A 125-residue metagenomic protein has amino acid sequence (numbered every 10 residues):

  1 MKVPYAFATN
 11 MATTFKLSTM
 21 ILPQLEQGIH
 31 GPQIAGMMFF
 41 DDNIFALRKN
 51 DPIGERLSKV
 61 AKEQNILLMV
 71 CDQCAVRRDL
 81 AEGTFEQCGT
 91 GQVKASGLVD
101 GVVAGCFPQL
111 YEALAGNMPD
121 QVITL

Functional and structural regions predicted by a protein language model:
V3-T19, N43-N50: Short, glycine-rich nucleotide/cofactor-binding loops
T14-P32: Histidine-anchored nucleotide/phosphate-binding helix
M20-L22, D51-R56: Charged helix-capping and loop-helix junction motifs
H30-A35, I66: A generic structural motif
Q33-I44: A short beta-strand-loop structural module common to alpha/beta enzyme folds
R56-P108: Mid-chain, well-packed structural core segment of small domains
N117: C-terminal binding/interaction regions
Q121-L125: Internal active-site segments that recognize and position negatively charged phosphoryl groups and nucleotide moieties
